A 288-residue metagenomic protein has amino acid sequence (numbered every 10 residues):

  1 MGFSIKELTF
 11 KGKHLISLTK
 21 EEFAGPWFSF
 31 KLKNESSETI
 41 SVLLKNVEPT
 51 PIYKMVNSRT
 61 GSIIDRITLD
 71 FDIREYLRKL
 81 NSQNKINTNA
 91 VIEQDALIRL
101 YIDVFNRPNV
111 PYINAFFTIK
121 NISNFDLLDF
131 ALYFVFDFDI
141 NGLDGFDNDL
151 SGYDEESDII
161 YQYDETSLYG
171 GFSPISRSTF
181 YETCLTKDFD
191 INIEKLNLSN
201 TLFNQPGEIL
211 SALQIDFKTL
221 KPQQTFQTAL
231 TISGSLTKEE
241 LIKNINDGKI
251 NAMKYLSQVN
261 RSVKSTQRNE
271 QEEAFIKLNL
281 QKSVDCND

Functional and structural regions predicted by a protein language model:
M1-D65, D70, R107, A229 (+2 more regions): Beta-strand-rich N-terminal accessory domains
F10, N34-V42, P49-P51, L77 (+3 more regions): Trp/Gly-enriched beta-strand surface patches
F71, I102-V104, A131-F136, Q223-L236: Short, hydrophobic/aromatic-enriched beta-strand segments in well-ordered soluble domains
E75-V91, P108-E156, A212: Acidic (Asp/Glu-rich), glycine- and aromatic
E93-Y101: Amphipathic hydrophobic-ligand
I102-Y112, T219-K221: Short, solvent-exposed beta-strand/turn "edge" segments of beta-rich domains on protein surfaces
